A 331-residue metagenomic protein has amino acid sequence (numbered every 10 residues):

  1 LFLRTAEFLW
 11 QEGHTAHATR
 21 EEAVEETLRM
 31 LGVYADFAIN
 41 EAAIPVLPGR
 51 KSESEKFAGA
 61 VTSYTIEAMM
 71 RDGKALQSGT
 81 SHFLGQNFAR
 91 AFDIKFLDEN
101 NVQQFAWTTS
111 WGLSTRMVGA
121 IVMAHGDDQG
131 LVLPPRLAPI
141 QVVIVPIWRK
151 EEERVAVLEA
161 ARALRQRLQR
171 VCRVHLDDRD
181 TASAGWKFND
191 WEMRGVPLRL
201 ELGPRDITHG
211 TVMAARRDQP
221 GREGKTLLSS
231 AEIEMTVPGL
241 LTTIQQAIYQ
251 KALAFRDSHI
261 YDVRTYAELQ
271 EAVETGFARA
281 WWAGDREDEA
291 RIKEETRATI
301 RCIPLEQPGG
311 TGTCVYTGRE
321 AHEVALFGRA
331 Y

Functional and structural regions predicted by a protein language model:
L1-Y331: NTP/phosphate- and nucleic-acid-binding module
